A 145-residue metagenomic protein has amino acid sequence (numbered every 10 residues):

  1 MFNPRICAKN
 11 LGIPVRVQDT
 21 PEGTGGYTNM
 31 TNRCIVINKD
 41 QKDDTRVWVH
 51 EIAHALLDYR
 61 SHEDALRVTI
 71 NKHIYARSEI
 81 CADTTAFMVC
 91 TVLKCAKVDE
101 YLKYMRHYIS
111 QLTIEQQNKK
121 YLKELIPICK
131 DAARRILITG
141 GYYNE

Functional and structural regions predicted by a protein language model:
N3-N32: Catalytic zinc-binding patch centered on the HExxH motif and its immediate surroundings that defines zinc-dependent
Q18-T20, R67-I70, C95: A hydrophobic alpha-helical transmembrane-helix feature that marks the membrane cores and membrane-interface segments
R33-W48, K72-R77: Short pre-active-site segment immediately N-terminal to the catalytic Zn-binding motif
D40, H73-I74, F87-E145: Long, well-structured alpha-helical subdomains associated with metal-dependent extracellular/ecto-lumenal hydrolases
R46-Y59, A82: Active-site recognition of the HExxH zinc-binding catalytic motif
A53, R60-Y75: General secondary-structure propensity
H54, D58, H62, C95 (+1 more regions): Conserved helix-loop functional segments at active or binding sites
V68-D83, T91: Active-site metal-coordination segments of metallo-dependent hydrolases
